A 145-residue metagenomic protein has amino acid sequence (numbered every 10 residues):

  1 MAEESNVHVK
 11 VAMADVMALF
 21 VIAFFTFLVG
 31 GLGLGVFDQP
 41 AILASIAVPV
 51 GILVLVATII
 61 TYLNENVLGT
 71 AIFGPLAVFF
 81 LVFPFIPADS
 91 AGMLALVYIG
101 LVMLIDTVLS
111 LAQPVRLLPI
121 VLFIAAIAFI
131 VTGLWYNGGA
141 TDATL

Functional and structural regions predicted by a protein language model:
M1-T61: N-terminal topogenic module of multi-pass integral membrane proteins
V9-A12, G35-A41, F85-G92, Q113 (+1 more regions): Extended, compositionally biased regions that are outside compact catalytic cores
F24, G51-I52, V78, G100-L101 (+1 more regions): Hydrophobic alpha-helical cores of multi-pass transmembrane domains in eukaryotic membrane proteins
D38-G51, A88-G100, I120-V121: Structural signature of hydrophobic alpha-helical transmembrane segments
I52-P87: Membrane helical hairpin/interfacial module
I60-T70, V108-I120: Membrane-helix interface "capping/anchor" motifs
L94-I105, R116-L145: Alpha-helical membrane segments in multi-pass integral membrane proteins
